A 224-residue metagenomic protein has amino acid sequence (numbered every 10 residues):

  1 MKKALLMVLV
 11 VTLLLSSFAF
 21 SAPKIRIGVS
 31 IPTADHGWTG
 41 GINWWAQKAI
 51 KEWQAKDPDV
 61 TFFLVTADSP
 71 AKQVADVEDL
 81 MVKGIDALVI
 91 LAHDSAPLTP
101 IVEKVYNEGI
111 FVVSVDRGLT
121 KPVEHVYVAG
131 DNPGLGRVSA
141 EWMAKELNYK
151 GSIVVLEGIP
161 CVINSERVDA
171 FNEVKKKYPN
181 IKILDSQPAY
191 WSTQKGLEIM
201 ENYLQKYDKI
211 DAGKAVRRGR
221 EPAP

Functional and structural regions predicted by a protein language model:
M1-M7: Positively charged n-region of N-terminal signal peptides that target proteins for export
A4, F20-P224: A residue-level marker of the well-folded mature domains of exported/periplasmic proteins
V8-S16: Bacterial N-terminal signal peptides
